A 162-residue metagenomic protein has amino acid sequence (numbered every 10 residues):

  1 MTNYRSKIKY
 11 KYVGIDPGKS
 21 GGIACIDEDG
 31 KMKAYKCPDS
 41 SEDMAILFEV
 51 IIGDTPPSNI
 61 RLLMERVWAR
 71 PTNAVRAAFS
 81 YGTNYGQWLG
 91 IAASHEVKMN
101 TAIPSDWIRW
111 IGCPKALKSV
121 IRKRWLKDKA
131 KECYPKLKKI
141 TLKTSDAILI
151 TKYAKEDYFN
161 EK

Functional and structural regions predicted by a protein language model:
M1-K162: Phosphate- and other anionic-substrate recognition elements at nucleic-acid/protein interfaces
